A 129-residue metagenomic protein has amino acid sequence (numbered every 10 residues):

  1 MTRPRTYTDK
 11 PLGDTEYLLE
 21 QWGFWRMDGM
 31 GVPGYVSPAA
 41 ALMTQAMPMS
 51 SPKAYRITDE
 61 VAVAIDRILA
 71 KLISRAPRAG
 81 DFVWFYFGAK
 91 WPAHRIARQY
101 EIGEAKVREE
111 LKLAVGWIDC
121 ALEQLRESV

Functional and structural regions predicted by a protein language model:
M1-S74, H94-R95, E104-K106, C120-V129: N-terminal interaction/assembly modules
S74-R75, F87: Short helix-capping/hinge SLiMs at alpha-helix to coil transitions
P77, K90-P92: Residue-level signal for the short linker/turn that defines the boundary of a DNA-recognition helix
F82-V83: A short pre-motif secondary-structure segment
F87, L111, I118, L122: DNA major-groove recognition helix of helix-turn-helix
R98: Alpha-helical residues within the helix-turn-helix
K106-E109, L113: Short, charged alpha-helical segments
